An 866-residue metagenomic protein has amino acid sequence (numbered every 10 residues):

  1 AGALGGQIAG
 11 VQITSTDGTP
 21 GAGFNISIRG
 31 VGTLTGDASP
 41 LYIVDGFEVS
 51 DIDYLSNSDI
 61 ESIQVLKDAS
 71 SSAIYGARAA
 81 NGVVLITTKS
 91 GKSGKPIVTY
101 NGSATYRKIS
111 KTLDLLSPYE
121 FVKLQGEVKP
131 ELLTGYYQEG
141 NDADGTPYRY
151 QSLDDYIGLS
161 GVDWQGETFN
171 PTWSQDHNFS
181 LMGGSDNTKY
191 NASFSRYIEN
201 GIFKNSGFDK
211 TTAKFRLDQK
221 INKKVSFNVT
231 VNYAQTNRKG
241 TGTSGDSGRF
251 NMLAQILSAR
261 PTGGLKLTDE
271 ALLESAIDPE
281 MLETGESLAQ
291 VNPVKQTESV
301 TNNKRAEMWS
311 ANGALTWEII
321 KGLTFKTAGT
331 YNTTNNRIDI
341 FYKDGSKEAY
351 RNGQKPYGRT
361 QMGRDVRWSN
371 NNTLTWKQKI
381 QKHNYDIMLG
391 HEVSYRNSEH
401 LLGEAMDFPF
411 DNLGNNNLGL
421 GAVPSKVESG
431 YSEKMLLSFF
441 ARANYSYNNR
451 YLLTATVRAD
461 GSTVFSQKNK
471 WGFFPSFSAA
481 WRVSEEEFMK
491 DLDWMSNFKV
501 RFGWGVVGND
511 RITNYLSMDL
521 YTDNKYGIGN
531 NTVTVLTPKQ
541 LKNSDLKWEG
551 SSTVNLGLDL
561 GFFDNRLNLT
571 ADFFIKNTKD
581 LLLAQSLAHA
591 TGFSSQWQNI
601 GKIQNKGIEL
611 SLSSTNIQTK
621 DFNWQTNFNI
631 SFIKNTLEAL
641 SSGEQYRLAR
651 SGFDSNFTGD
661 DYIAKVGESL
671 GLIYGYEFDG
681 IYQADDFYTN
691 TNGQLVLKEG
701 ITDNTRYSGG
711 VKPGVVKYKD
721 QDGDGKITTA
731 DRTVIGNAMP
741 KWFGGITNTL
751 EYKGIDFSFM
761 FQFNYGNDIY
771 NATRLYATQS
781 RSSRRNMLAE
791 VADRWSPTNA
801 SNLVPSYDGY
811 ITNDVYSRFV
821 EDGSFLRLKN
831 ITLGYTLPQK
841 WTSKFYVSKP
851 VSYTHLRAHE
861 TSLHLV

Functional and structural regions predicted by a protein language model:
A1-F215, Q219-N228, N232-A234, T243 (+8 more regions): Short, small/polar-rich motifs associated with maturation and membrane association, primarily at protein termini
S39, D45, Q175, K210 (+7 more regions): Extracellular/periplasmic, surface-exposed regions of secreted and cell-surface proteins
T99-Y156, E404, Q598, T615-G736: Conserved small-residue
Q125, S152-D155, Y350, S462 (+2 more regions): Extracytoplasmic gating/loop element in the C-terminal half of outer-membrane beta-barrel translocons and assembly
R149-M182, N187-Y197, E270-E318, G421-R442 (+8 more regions): Outer-membrane beta-barrel transmembrane strand signature
R238-L257, L637-Y646: Low-complexity intrinsically disordered tracts that form flexible linkers/tails across taxa
A584-S586, I727, L775: Conserved active-site-proximal loop/helix segments of enzymes involved in bacterial cell-wall and related
